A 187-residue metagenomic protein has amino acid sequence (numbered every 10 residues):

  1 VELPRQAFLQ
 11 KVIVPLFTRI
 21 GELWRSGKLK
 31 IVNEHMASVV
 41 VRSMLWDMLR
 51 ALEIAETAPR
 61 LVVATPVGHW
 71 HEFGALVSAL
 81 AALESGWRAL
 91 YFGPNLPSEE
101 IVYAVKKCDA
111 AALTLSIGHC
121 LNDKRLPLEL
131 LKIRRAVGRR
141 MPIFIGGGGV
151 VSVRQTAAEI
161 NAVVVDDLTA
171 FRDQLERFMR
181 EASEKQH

Functional and structural regions predicted by a protein language model:
V1-E53: Long amphipathic alpha-helical segments
V12, L96, L121, G148-G149 (+1 more regions): Short beta->alpha linker loops
V14, P66-H69, G149-V150: Short glycine-enriched loops at secondary-structure junctions
G21, A79, R154: Short glycine-/small-residue-rich flexible loop motifs, especially phosphate/cofactor-binding loops
G27, R139-I143: Short, acidic/small-residue loops that bind anionic groups at enzyme active sites
M36-R135, P142: Conserved mid-sequence domains
S85, R139, A158-N161: Short, structured coil segments at secondary-structure junctions
F144-H187: Peripheral docking tails and interdomain loops at the edges of cofactor- or intermediate-handling domains
